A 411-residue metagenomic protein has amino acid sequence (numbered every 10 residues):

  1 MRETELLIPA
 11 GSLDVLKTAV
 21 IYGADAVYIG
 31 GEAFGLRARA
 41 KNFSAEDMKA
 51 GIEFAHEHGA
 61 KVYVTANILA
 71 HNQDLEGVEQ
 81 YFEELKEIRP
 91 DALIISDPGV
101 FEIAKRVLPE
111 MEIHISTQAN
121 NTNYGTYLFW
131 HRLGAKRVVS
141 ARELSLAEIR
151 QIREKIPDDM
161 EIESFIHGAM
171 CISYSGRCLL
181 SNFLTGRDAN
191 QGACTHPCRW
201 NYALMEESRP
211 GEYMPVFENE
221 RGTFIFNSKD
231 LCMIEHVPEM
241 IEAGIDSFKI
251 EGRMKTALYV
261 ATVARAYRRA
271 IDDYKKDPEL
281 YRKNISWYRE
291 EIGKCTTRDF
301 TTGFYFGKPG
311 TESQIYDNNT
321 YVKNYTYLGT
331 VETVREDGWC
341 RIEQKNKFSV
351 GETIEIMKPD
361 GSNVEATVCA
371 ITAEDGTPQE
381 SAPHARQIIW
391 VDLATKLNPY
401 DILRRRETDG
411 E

Functional and structural regions predicted by a protein language model:
M1-A10, V15-I21, A26-I29, A33 (+8 more regions): Surface-exposed amphipathic alpha-helical tracts and adjacent flexible/coil segments at the periphery of soluble enzymes
R37-F54: Glycine-rich, positively charged N-terminal anion/phosphate-binding segment
R39, T117-Q118, S140, F224: Alpha-helix capping and helix-loop boundary segments enriched in small/acidic/polar residues
A40-A45, Q73-Y81: Glycine-rich loop at the start of a catalytic domain that most often binds anionic cofactors/ligands
V64-T65, I95, I115-T117: Short beta-strand elements of ligand-binding domains
E76, E110, I115-Y124: Gly/Gly-Pro- and Ser/Thr-rich, intrinsically disordered tail segments characteristic of DNA damage-repair and tolerance
G99-V100: Alpha-helix capping/helix-boundary segments
